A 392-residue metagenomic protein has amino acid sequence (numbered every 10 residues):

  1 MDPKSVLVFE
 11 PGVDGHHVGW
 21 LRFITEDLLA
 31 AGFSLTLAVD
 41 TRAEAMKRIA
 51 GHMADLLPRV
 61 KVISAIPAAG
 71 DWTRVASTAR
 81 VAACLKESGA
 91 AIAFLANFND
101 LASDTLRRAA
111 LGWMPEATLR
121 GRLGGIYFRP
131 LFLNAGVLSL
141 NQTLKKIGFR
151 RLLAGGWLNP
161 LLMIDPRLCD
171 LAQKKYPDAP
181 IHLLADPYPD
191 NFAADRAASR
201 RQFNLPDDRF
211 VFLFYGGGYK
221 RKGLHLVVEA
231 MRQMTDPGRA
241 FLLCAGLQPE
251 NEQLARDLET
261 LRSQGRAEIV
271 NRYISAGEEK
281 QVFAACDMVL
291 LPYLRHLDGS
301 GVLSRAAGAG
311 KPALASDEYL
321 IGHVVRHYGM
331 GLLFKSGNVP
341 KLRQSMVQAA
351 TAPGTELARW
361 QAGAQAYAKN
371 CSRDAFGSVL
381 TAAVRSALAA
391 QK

Functional and structural regions predicted by a protein language model:
F9, P206-K222, V228-M231, L243: Conserved donor-binding/catalytic core segment of Leloir-type glycosyltransferases
V39-E44, Y215, A240-A255, R272: Glycosyltransferase donor-sugar binding loop
L133-L183, Y188-D190: A short, active-site helix/loop in glycosyltransferases that binds the activated sugar's phosphate group
F192-L205, G354-T355: A short helix/loop element that forms part of the nucleotide-sugar donor recognition site in Leloir-type
L254-Q281: Nucleotide-activated donor-binding/catalytic signature segment of Leloir-type glycosyltransferases, i.e., the conserved
M288-V289, P312-S316: Short hydrophobic beta-strand element within catalytic cores of glycosyltransferases and related nucleotide-activated
H327-Y328, L332-P340, V347-G354, K369: Conserved acidic donor-binding segment of nucleotide-sugar-dependent glycosyltransferases
G354-R385: A charged, aromatic-enriched C-terminal amphipathic alpha-helix characteristic of glycosyltransferases across folds
